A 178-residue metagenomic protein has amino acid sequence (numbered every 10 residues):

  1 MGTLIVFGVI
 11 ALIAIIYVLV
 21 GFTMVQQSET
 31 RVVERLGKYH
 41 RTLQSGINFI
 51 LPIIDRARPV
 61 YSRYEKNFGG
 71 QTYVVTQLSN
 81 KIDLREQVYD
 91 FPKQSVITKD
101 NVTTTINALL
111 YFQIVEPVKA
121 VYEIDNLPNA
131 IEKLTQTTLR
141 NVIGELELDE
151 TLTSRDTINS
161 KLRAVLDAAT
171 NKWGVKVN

Functional and structural regions predicted by a protein language model:
M1-N178: N-terminal hydrophobic membrane-entry segments
